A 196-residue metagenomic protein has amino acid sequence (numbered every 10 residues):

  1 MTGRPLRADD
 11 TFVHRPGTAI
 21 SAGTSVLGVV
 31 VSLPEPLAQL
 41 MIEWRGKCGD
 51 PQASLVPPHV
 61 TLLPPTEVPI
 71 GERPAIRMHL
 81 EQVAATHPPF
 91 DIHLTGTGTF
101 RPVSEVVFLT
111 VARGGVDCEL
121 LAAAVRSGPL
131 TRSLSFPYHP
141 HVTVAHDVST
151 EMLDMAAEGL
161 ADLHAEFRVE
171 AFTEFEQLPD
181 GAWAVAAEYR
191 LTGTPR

Functional and structural regions predicted by a protein language model:
M1-D91, T99, G114-A171, A184-R196: Basic, often amphipathic N-terminal segments
P64, G96, V111, E176: Pocket-edge structural micro-motifs
D91-L94, R101-E105: Structural motif corresponding to the early beta-alpha repeats
P102-V103, S149, P179: Short strand-connecting beta-turns/loops that link adjacent beta-strands
S104-A112, F136-P137: Charge-rich, low-complexity N-terminal segments
E170-D180: Short beta-strand segments and strand-loop junctions that repeat across beta-rich extracellular domains
